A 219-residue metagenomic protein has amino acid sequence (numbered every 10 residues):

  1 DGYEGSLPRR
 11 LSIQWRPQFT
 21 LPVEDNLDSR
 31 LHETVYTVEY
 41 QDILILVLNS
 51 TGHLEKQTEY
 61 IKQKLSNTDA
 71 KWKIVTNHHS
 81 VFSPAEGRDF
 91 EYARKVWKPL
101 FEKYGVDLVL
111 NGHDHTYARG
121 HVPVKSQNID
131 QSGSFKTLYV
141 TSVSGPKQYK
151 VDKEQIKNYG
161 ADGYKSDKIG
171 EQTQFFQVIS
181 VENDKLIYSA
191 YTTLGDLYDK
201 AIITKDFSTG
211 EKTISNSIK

Functional and structural regions predicted by a protein language model:
D1, L48-N49, I74-H78, F101-A118 (+1 more regions): Active-site neighborhood of phospho(di)ester-bond hydrolases with catalytic His/Asp-centered motifs
D1-D69, V96, A118-G170, F175-V178: Extended active-site neighborhood of metal-dependent phosphoesterases/phosphodiesterases
D25-L27, L110-G112, Y188: Acidic/polar loop patches that form or flank catalytic/metal-binding clefts of enzymes that bind anionic ligands
V38-D42, E102, N183: Residue-level recognition of alpha-helix boundary/capping or hinge positions
T51-H53, S80-F82, H115-T116, S144-K147 (+2 more regions): Short, solvent-exposed loop/turn segments at secondary-structure junctions
T68-V109, I129-S132, N158-Y159, Y164: Active-site-proximal segments of metal-dependent phosphoesterases and phosphodiesterases across multiple
K150-D152, K157-K219: A short C-terminal boundary segment appended to hydrolase-like catalytic domains
